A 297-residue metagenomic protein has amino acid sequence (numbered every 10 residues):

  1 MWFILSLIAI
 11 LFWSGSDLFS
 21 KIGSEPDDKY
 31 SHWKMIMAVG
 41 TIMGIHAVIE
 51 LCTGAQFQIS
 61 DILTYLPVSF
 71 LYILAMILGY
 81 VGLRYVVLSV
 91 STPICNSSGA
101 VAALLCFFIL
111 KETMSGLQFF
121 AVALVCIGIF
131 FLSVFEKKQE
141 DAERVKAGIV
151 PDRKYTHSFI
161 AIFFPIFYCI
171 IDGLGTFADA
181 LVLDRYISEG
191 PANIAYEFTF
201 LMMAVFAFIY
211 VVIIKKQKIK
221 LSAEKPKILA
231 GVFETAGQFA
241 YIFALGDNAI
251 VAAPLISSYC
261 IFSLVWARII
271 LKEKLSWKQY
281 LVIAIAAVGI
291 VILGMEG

Functional and structural regions predicted by a protein language model:
M1-I8, S97-I170, K278-G297: Juxtamembrane helix-loop boundary signature in multi-pass membrane transporters
M1-W13, Q58-Y72, G116-I127, G190-M203 (+1 more regions): Structural signature of hydrophobic alpha-helical transmembrane segments
W2-A9, A38, G44, V48-L78 (+2 more regions): Loop-to-transmembrane-helix transition segments
S14, L18, V48, S69 (+10 more regions): Hydrophobic/small/kink-forming positions within alpha-helical transmembrane segments of polytopic membrane proteins
G15-T41, I171-M202: Juxtamembrane helix-loop-helix junctions in multi-pass membrane proteins
D27-H32, L78-I94, D184-I194, F239-S258: Structural motif at transmembrane-helix junctions in multi-pass transporters
T41-H46, I94-F108, M202, F206 (+4 more regions): Alpha-helical transmembrane segments of compact multi-pass small-molecule transporters, enriched in specific families
I42-D61, F108, L132-E140, V145-P151 (+3 more regions): Membrane-interface helix-cap regions at the ends of transmembrane helices in multi-pass membrane proteins
